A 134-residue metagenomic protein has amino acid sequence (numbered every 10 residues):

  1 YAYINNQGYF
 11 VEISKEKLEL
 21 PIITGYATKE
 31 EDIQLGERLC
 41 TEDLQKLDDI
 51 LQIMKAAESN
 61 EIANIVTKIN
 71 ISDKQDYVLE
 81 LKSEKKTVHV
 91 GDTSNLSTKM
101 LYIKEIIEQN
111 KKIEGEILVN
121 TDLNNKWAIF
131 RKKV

Functional and structural regions predicted by a protein language model:
Y1-V134: Charged, solvent-exposed interaction patches on well-folded alpha/beta domains that mediate macromolecular contacts
